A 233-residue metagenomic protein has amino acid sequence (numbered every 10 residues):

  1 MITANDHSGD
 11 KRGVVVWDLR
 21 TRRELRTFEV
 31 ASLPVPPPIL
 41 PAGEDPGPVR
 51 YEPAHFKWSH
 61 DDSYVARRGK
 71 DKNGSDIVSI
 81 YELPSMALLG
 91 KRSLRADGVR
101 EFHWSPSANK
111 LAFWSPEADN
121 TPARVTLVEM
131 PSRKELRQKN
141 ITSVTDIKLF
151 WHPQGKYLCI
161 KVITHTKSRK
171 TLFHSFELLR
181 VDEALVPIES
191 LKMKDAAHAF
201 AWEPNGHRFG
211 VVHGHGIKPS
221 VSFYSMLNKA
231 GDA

Functional and structural regions predicted by a protein language model:
M1, H55-Y64, E101-K110, P116 (+2 more regions): Blade-terminus and WD-like Trp-Asp/Gly-His loop motifs, strongest in beta-propeller folds
N5: N-terminal cofactor/phosphate-binding cores enriched in small/glycine residues, especially glycine-rich loops such as
D10-A31, Y64, R68-L94, G98-E101 (+3 more regions): Beta-propeller blade-edge and WD-like acidic-aromatic loop motif
E29-P37, G47, P53-F56, H60 (+2 more regions): Long hydrophobic alpha-helices with heptad-repeat/coiled-coil character
P34-P41, R50-K57, D97-H103, V144-F150 (+1 more regions): Repeated scaffold domains used in trafficking and secretory/extracellular systems, primarily beta-propellers
P41-E44, T164: Acidic, Ser/Thr- and Gly/Pro-rich intrinsically disordered linkers and low-complexity segments that flank or connect
P46, K139-N140: Short, solvent-exposed secondary-structure boundary motifs
